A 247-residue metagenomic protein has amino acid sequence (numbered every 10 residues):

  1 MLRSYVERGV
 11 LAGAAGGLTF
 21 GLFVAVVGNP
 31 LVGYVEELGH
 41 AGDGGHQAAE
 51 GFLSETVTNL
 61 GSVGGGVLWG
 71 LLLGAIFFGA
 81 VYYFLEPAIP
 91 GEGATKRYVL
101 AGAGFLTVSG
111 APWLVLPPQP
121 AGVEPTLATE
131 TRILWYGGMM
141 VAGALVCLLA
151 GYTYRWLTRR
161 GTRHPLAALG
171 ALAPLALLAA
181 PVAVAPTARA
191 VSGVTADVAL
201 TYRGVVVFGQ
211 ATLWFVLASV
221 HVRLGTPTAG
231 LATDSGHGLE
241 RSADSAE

Functional and structural regions predicted by a protein language model:
M1-E247: Juxtamembrane/disordered regions of integral membrane proteins
